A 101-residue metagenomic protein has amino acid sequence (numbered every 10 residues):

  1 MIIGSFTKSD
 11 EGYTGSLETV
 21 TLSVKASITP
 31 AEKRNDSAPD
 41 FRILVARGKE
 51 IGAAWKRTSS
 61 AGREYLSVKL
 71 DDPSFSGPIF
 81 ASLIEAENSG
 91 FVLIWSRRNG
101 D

Functional and structural regions predicted by a protein language model:
M1-D101: Single-stranded nucleic acid-binding surfaces, predominantly the OB-fold ssDNA-binding core
